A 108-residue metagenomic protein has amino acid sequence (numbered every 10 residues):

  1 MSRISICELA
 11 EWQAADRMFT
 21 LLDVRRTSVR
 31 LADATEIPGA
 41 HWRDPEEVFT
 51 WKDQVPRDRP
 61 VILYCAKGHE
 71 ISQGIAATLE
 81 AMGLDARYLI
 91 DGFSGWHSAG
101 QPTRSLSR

Functional and structural regions predicted by a protein language model:
M1-T20, V24-I62, K67-R108: Rhodanese-like catalytic fold shared by cysteine-dependent sulfurtransferases and DSP/PTP-type phosphatases
